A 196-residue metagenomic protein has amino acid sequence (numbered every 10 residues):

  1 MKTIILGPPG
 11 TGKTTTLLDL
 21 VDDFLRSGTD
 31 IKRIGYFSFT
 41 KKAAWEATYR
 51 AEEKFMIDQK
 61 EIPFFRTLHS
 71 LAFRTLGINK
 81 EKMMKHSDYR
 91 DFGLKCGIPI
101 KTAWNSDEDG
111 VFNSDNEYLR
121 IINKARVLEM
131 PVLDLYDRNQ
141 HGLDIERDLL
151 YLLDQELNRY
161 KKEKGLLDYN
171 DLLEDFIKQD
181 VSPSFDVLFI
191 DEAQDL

Functional and structural regions predicted by a protein language model:
M1-E81: P-loop NTPase Walker
M1-I5, T16, R33, W104-F189: Accessory N-terminal region flanking or inserted into the helicase ATPase core in nucleic-acid motor proteins
T29, R66, I78, M84-S87 (+3 more regions): Short coil/turn linker and secondary-structure boundary residues
T48, Y89, I121-N123: Generic structural marker for isolated residues within well-ordered, non-membrane alpha-helices of soluble domains
E61, H69-L94, L173-K178: Conserved P-loop NTPase motor core of helicases/translocases
K85-D109: Conserved phosphoryl-transfer catalytic core
E192: Walker B catalytic acidic pair
D195-L196: Residues immediately C-terminal
